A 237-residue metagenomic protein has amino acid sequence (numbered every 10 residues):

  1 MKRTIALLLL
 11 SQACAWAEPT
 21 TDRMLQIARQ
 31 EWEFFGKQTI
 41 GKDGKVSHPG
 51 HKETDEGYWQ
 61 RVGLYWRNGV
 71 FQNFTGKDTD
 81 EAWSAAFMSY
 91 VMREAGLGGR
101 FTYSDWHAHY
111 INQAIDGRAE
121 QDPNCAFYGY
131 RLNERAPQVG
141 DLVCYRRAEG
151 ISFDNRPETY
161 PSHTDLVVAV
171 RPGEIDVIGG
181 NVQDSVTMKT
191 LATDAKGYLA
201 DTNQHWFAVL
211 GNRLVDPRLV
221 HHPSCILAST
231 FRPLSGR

Functional and structural regions predicted by a protein language model:
M1-L7: Sec-dependent signal peptide recognition, specifically the positively charged N-region followed immediately by
L8-A17: Hydrophobic h-region of N-terminal signal peptides that target proteins for export in Gram-negative bacteria
W16-R100, A228-R237: N-terminal capping segments
E33-I40, Y145-I151, T190-T193: Short regulatory "switch" loops immediately downstream of catalytic or recognition motifs within protein catalytic
G98-D184: ...with weaker cross-activation on analogous glycine-rich loops/strands in unrelated enzymes
T187-R237: Low-complexity, Gly/Ser/Thr/Pro-rich intrinsically disordered linker/tail segments
